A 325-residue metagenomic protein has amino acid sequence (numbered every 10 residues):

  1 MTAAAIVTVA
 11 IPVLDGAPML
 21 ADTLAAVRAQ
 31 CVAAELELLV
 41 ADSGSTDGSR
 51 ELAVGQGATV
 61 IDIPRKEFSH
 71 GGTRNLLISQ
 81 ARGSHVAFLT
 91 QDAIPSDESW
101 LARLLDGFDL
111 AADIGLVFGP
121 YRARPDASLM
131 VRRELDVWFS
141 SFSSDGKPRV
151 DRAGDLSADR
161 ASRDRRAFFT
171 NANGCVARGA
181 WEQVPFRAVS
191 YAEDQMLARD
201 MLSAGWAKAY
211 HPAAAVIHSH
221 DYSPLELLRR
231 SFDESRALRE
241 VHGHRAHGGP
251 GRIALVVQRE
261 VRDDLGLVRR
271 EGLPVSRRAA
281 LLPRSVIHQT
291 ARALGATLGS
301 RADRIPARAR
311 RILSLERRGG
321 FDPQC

Functional and structural regions predicted by a protein language model:
A25-E35: Short, acidic, metal-binding catalytic loop of nucleotide-sugar glycosyltransferases
D42-R50, I94: A conserved acidic beta->alpha catalytic loop
P64-A81, Q91: Glycine-rich, basic loop-to-helix element that forms the pyrophosphate-binding segment of sugar-nucleotide handling
V86: Short aromatic/hydrophobic "clamp" motif used to bind/position activated sugar donors
I94, E98-R133: Conserved donor NDP-sugar-binding/catalytic core segment of glycosyltransferases
V150-V176, S190, L238: A recurrent flexible, glycine/aromatic-enriched loop bordering the glycosyltransferase active site that acts as
Y191-L197: Acidic donor-binding loop at a coil-to-helix junction in glycosyltransferase catalytic cores that engages
D233, G248-C325: Non-catalytic, C-terminal membrane-associated alpha-helical segments of glycosyltransferases
